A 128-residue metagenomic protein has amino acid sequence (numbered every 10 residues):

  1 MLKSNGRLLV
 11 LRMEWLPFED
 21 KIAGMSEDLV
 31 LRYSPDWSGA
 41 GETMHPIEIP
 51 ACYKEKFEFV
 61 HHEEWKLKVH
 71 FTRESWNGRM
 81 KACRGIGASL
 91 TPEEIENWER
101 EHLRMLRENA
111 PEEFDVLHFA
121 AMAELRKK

Functional and structural regions predicted by a protein language model:
M1-K3, R7, N77, K81: Secondary-structure boundary/capping motif
K3-V69: Conserved catalytic/acceptor-binding region of the Class I
M44, E48-K128: Conserved Class I S-adenosyl-L-methionine
